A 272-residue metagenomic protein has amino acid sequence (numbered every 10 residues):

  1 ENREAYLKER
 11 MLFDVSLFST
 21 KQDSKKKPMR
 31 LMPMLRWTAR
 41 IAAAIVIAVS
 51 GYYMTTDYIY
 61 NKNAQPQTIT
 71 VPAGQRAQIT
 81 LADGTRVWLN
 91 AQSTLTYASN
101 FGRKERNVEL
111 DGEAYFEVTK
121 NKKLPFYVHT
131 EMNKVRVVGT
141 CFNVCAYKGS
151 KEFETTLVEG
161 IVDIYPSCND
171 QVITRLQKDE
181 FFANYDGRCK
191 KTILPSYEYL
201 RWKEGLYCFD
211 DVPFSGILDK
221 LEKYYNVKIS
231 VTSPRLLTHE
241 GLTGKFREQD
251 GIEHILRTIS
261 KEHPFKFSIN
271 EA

Functional and structural regions predicted by a protein language model:
E1-K25: A short, acidic loop/turn at secondary-structure junctions
S19-I41, I45-A272: A residue-level detector for the "anchor" residue at the start of short, highly conserved motifs
